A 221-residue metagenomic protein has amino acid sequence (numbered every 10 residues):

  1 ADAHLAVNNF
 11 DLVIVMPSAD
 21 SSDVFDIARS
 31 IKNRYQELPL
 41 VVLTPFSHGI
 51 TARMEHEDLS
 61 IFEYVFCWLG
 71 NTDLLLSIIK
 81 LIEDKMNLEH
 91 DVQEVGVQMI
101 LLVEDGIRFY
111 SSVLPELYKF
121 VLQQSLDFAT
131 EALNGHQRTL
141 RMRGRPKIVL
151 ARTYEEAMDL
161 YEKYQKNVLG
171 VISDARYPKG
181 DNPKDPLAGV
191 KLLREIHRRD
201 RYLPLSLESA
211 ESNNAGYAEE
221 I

Functional and structural regions predicted by a protein language model:
D2, A6-E55, F62, L74 (+4 more regions): Conserved phosphotransfer microenvironments
R29, D58-Y64, W68-K147, Y154-E155 (+3 more regions): Non-catalytic signal-transmission and effector/linker regions of two-component phosphorelay proteins
